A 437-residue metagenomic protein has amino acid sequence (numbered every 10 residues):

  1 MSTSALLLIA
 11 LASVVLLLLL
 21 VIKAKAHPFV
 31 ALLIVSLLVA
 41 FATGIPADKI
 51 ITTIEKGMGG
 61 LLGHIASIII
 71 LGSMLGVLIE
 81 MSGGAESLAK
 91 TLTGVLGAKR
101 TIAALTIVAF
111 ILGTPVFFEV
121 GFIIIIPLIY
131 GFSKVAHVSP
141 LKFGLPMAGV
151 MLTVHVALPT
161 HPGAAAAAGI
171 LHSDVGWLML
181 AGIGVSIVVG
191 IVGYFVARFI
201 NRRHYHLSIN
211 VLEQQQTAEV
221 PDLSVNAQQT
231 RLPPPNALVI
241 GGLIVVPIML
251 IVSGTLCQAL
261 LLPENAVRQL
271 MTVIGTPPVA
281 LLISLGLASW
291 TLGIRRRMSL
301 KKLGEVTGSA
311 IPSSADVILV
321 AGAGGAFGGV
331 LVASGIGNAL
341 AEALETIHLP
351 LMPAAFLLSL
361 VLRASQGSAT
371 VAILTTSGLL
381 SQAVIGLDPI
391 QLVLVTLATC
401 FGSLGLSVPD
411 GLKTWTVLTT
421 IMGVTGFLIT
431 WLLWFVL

Functional and structural regions predicted by a protein language model:
M1-L71, S87, T91, V95 (+2 more regions): Hydrophobic transmembrane alpha-helices of multi-pass solute/ion transporters
M1-S4, L180-E305, S407, V417 (+1 more regions): Long, contiguous bundles of hydrophobic transmembrane helices that form the permeation core of multi-pass
I9-V21, L33-F41, L71-G76, A109-L112 (+6 more regions): Hydrophobic core segments of alpha-helical transmembrane domains in multi-pass membrane transport and ion-translocation
L19-V30, K134-K142, V361-L374, P409-D410: Membrane-helix interface "capping/anchor" motifs
T43-I45, E80-A85, V95-K99, F132-F143 (+5 more regions): Juxtamembrane helix-boundary/capping and inter-helix hinge elements in multi-pass membrane proteins
A47-V135, R297-I385: Membrane-embedded alpha-helical segments and adjacent helix-loop junctions characteristic of multi-pass solute
I69, A98-T114, H137-V156, D174-I187 (+3 more regions): Alpha-helical transmembrane segments of multi-pass membrane proteins
L96-K99, S186, G322, H348-L437: C-terminal transmembrane helix pair
